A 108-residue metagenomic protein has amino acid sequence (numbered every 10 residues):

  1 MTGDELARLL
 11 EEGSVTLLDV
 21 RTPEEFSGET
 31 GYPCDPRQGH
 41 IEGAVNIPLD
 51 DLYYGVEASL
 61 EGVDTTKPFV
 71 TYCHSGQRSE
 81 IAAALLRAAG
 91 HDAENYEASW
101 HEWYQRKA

Functional and structural regions predicted by a protein language model:
M1-V15, P23-P68, H74-A108: Rhodanese-like catalytic fold shared by cysteine-dependent sulfurtransferases and DSP/PTP-type phosphatases
